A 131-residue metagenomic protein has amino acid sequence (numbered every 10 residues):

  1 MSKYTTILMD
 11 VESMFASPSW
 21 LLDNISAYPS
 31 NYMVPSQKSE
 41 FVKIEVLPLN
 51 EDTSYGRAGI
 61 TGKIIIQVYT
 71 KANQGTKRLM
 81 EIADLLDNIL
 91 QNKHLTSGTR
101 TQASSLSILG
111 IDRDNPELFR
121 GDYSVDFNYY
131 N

Functional and structural regions predicted by a protein language model:
M1-I25, V46-N131: Charged, amphipathic alpha-helical segments and their flanking helix caps
Y28-K38: Short acidic low-complexity segments
Q37-P48: A short, hydrophobic beta-strand-centered structural micro-motif
